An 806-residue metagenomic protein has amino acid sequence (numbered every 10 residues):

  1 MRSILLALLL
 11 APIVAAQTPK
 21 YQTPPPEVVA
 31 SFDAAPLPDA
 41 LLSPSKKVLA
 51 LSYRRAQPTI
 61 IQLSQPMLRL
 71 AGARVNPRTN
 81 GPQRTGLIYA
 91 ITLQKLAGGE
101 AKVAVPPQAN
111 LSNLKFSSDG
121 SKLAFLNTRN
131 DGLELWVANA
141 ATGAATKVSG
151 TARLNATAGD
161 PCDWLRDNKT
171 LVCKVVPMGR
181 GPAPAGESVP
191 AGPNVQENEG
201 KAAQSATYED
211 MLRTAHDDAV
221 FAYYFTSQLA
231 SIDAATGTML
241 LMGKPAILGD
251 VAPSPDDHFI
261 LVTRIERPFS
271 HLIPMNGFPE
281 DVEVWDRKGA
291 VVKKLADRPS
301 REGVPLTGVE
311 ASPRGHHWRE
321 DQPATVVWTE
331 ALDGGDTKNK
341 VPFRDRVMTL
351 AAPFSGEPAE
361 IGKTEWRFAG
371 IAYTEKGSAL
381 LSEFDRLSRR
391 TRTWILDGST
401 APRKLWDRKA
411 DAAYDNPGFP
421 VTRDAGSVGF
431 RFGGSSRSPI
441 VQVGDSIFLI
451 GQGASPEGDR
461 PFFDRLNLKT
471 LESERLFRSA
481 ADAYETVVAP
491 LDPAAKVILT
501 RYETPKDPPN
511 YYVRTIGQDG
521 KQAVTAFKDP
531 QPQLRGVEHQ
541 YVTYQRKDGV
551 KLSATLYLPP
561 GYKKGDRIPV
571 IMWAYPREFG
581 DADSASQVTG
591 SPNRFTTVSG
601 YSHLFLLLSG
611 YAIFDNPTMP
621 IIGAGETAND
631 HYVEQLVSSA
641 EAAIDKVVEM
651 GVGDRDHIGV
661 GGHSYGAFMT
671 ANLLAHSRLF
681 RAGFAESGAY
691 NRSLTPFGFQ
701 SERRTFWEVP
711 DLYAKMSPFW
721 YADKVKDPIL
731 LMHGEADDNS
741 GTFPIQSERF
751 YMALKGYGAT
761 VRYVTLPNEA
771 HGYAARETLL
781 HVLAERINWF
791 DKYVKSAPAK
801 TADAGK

Functional and structural regions predicted by a protein language model:
S3-P12: Sec-dependent N-terminal signal peptides
L8, A16-G520, A526-G536, K551 (+2 more regions): Beta-propeller folds
T85-A90, L96, R577, D583 (+1 more regions): Active-site-proximal cap/loop segments of hydrolase catalytic domains
A141, W164-L165, R319-D321, D566 (+2 more regions): Extracellular/periplasmic catalytic domains that process cell-envelope and extracellular macromolecules
V282, V326, L405, Y511 (+6 more regions): Conserved hydrophobic/aromatic pocket- or pore-lining residues that grip, position, or stack substrates in active sites
T525-D566: N-terminal cap/lid segment of alpha/beta-hydrolase-fold proteins
L558, D566-R577: Short beta-strand element of the alpha/beta-hydrolase
